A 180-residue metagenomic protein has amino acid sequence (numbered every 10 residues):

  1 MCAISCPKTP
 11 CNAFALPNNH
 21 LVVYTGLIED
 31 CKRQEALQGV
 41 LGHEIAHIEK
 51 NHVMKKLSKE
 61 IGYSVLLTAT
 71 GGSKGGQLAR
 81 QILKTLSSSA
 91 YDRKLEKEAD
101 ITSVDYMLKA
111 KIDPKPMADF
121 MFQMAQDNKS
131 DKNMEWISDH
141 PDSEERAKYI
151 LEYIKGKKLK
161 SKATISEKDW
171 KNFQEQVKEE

Functional and structural regions predicted by a protein language model:
M1-E180: A Zn2+-metalloprotease active-site environment signal
